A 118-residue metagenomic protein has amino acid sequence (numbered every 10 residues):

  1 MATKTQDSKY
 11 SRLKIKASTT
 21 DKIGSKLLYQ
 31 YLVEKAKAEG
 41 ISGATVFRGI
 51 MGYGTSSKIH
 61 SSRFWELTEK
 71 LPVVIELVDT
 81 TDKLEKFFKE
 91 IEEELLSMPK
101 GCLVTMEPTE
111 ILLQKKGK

Functional and structural regions predicted by a protein language model:
M1-K118: Positively charged, small/polar-rich N-terminal and surface patches that mediate targeting and assembly and bind
